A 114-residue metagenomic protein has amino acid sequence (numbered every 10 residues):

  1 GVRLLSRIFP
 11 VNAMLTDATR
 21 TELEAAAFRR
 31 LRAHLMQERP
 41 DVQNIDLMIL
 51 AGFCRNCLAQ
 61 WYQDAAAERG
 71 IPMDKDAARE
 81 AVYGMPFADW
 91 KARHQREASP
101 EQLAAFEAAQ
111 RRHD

Functional and structural regions predicted by a protein language model:
G1, F9-D114: Domain-level signature for proteins that mediate thiol-based redox and metal-cofactor handling
